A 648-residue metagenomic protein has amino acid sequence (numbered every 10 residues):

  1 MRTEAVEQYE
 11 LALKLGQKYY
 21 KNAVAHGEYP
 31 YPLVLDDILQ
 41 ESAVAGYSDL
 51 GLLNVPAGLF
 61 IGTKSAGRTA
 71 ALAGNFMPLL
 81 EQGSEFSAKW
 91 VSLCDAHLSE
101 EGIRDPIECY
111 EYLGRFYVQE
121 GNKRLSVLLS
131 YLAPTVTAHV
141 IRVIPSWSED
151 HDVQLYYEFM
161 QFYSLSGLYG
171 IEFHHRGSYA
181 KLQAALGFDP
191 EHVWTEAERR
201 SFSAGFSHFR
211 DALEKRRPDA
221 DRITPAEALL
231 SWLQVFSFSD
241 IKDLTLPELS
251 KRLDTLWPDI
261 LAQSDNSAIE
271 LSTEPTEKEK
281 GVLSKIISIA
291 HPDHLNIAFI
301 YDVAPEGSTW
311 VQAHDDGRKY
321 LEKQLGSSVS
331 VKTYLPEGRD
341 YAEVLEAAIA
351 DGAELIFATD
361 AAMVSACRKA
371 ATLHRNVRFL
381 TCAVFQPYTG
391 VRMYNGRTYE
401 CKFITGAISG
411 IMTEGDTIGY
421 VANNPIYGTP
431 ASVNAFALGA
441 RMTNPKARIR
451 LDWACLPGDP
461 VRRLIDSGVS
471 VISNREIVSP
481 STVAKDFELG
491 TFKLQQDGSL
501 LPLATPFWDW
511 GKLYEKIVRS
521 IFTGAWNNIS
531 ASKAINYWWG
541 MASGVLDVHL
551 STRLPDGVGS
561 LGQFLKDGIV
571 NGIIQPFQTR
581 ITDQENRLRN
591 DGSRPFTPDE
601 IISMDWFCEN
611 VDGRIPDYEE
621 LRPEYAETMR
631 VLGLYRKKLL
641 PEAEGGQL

Functional and structural regions predicted by a protein language model:
M1-Q119, K123, L129-S130, H175-F188 (+2 more regions): Short, charged/polar connector segments at secondary-structure boundaries
I286-W310, T417-N423: Short beta-strand segments enriched in small/hydrophobic residues
N296-D316, L321, K332-P336, G428-P430: Extracytoplasmic "Venus flytrap"
A353-A361, L380-C382, V469-V478, L500-W508: Periplasmic-binding protein-like
T372-N395: Flexible loop/hinge segments that line or gate small-molecule binding clefts
N395-D416, F507-W526: Hydrophobic alpha-helical segments within soluble ligand-binding/sensing domains
I404-N444, N536-R553: An alpha-beta-alpha
G524-L648: Segments of small-molecule ligand-sensing domains
